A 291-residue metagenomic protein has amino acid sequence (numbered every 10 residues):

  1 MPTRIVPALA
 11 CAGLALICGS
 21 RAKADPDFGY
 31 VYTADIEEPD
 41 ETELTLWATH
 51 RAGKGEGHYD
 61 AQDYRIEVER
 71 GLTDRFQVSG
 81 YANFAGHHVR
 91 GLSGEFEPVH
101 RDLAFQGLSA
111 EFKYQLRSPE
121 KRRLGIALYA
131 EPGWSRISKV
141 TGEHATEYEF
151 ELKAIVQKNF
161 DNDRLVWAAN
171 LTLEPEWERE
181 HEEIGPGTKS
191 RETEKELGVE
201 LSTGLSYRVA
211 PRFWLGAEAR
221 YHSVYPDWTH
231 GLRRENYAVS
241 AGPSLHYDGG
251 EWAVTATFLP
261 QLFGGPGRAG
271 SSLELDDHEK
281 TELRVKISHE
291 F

Functional and structural regions predicted by a protein language model:
M1-L9: Bacterial N-terminal signal peptides that target proteins for export
P2-T3, L14, E69: Low-complexity, intrinsically disordered short peptide segments enriched in small/polar/basic residues
C11-A12, A22: Cleavable N-terminal signal peptides
G13-L16, G249: Local alpha-helix boundary/kink/capping signal
K23-E290: Transmembrane beta-barrel domains of Gram-negative outer membranes and organellar outer membranes
